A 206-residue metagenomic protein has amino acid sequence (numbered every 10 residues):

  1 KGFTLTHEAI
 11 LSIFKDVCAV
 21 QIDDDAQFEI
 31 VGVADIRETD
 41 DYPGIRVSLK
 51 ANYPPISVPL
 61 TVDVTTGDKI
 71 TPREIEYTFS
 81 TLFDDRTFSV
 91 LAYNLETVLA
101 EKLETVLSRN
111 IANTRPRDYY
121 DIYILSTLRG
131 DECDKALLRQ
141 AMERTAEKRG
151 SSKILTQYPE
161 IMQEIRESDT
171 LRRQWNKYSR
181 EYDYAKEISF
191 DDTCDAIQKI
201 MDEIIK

Functional and structural regions predicted by a protein language model:
G2-K206: Structured mid-to-C-terminal alpha-helical surface segments
